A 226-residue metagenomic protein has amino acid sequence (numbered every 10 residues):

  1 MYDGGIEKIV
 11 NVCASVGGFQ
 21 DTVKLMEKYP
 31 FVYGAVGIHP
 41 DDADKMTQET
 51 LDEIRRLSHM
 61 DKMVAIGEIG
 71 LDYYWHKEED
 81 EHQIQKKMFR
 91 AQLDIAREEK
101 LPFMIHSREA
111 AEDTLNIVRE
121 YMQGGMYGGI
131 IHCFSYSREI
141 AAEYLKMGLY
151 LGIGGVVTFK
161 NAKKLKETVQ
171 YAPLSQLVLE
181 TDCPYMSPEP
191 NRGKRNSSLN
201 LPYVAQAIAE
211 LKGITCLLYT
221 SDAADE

Functional and structural regions predicted by a protein language model:
M1, T22, G34, E68 (+4 more regions): Residue-level signal for inorganic ion chemistry
M1-D41, V64-G67, P102, Y150: Divalent metal-dependent hydrolysis catalytic cores, especially in the metallo-beta-lactamase
K8-G18, K45-Q48, R55-M147, E167-T168 (+3 more regions): Divalent metal-binding pocket/active-site signature
G37-P40, S135, G155-F159, C183-P184: Short, acidic/turn-prone active-site loops that include or flank metal/cofactor- and phosphate-binding residues
A65, L177-L179: Residue-level marker for buried hydrophobic side chains located in beta-strands that build the well-ordered beta-sheet
G148-A162: His/Asp/Glu-enriched short active-site or ligand-binding loop at hydrolase and phosphoryl-transfer sites
Y203: Active-site hotspot residues in diverse enzymes, especially metal/ion-binding acidic/histidine motifs
T220-E226: Conserved small/polar residues in nucleotide/adenosyl-binding loops
